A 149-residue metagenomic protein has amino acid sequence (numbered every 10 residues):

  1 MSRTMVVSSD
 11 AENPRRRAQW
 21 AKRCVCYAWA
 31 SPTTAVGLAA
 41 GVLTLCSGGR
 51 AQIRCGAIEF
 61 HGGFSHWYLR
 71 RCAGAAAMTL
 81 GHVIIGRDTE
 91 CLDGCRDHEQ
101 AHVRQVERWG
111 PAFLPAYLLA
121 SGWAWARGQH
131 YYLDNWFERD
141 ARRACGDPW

Functional and structural regions predicted by a protein language model:
M1-S2: An acidic, glycine-rich, mixed-charge low-complexity segment common to nucleic-acid enzymes
V6-R54, E59-A75, F113-W149: Metalloprotease/metallohydrolase-associated module, dominated by Zn2+-dependent proteases
C55, L80-G81: Sequence-level motif detector for i,i+2 pairs with an aromatic at +2
C72, A76-A77, V83-D97, E107: Short pre-active-site segment immediately N-terminal to the catalytic Zn-binding motif
H98-E99, E138: Acidic active-site catalytic centers that drive phospho-/nucleotidyl reactions and related ester hydrolyses
Q100-P115: Catalytic Zn2+-binding segment of zinc metalloproteases
